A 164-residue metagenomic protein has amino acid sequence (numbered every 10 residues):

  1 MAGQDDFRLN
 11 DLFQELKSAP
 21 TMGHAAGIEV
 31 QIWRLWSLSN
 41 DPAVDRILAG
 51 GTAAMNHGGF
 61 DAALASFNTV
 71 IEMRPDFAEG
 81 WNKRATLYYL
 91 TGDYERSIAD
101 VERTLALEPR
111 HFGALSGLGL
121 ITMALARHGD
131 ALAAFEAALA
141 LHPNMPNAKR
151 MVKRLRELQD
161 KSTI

Functional and structural regions predicted by a protein language model:
M1-A49: N-terminal leader/linker segments that initiate helical-solenoid repeat arrays
F7, S18, G27, R34-L38 (+2 more regions): Terminal, low-structured helical/coil segments at or just beyond the last alpha-helical repeat
D41-G113: Alpha-helical adaptor scaffolds
N56, L90, A124-L125, R154-K161: Register position in tetratricopeptide repeats
